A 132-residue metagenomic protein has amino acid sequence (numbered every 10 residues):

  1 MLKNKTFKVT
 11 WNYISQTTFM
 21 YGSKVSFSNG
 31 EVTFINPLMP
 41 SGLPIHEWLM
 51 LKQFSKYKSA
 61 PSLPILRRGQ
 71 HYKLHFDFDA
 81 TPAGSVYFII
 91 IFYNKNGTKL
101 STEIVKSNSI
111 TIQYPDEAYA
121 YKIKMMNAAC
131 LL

Functional and structural regions predicted by a protein language model:
M1-L132: Extracellular and organelle-lumenal recognition/adhesion modules and their flexible linkers in secreted
